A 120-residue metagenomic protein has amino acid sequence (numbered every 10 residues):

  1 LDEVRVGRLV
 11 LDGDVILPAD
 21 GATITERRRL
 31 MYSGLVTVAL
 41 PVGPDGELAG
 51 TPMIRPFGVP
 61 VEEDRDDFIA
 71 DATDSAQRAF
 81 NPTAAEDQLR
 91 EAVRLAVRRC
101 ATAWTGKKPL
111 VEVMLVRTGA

Functional and structural regions predicted by a protein language model:
L1-A120: Acidic/His-rich, metal-assisted hydrolase cores and their charged scaffolds
